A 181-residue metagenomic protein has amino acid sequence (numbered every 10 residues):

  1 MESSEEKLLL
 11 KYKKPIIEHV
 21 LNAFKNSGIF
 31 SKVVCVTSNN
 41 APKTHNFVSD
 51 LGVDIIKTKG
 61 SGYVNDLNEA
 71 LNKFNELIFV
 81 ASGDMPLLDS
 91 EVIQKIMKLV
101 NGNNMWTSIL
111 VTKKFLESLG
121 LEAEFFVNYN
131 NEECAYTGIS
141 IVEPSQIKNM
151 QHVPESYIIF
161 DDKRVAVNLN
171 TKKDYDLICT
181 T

Functional and structural regions predicted by a protein language model:
M1, T44-V48, I96, I178: Hydrophobic packing residues within well-ordered alpha-helices of enzyme cores
M1-A41: N-terminal glycine-rich phosphate-binding loop and ensuing alpha1 helix
A23-S27, E69, K73, K95 (+1 more regions): A generic secondary-structure signal
S31-V34, L77, M105-W106: Residues at the starts of beta-strands that form the adenosine-phosphate
V36, V80-S82, S108-T112: Short, conserved beta-strand edge motifs with alternating hydrophobic and charged residues
N39-V80, P86-E91: Short phosphate-binding loop-to-helix
L88-K173, L177-C179: Conserved core of the sugar-phosphate nucleotidyltransferase
